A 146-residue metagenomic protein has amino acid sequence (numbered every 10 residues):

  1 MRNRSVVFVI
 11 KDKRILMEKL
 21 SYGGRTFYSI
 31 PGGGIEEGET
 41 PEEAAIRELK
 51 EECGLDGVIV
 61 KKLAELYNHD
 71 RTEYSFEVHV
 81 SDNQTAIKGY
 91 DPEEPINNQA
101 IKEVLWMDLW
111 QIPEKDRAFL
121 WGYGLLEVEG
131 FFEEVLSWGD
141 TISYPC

Functional and structural regions predicted by a protein language model:
M1-I15, E37: Conserved N-terminal beta-strand and adjoining loop/helix that marks the start of the Nudix/MutT-like hydrolase domain
R2-V6, R71-S75, V104: Short hydrophobic/aromatic beta-strand or adjacent loop that forms the aromatic wall/cage of a ligand/substrate-binding
V9, E77-H79, L105-Q111: Short, well-ordered beta-strand micro-motif
D12, Y22-G24: Short strand-connecting beta-turns/loops that link adjacent beta-strands
R25-Y28, K88-C146: Nudix hydrolase/Nudix homology domain
I30-L63: The catalytic Nudix box helix
G54-E93: Active-site segment of metal-dependent pyrophosphate-handling enzymes, primarily the Nudix hydrolase catalytic core
